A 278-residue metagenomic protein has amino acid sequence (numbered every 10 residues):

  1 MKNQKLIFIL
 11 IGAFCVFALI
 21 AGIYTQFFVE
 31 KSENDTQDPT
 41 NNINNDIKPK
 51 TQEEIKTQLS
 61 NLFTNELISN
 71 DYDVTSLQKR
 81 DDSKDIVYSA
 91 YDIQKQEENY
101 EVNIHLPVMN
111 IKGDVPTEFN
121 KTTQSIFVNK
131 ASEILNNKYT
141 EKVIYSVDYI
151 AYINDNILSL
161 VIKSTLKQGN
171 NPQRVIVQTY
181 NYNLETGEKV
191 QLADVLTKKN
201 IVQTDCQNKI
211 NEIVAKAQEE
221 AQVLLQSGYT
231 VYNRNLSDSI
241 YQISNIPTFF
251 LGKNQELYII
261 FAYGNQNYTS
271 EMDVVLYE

Functional and structural regions predicted by a protein language model:
Q4-G12, V16-F17, A21-E278: Compositionally biased intrinsically disordered regions enriched in Thr/Gly
